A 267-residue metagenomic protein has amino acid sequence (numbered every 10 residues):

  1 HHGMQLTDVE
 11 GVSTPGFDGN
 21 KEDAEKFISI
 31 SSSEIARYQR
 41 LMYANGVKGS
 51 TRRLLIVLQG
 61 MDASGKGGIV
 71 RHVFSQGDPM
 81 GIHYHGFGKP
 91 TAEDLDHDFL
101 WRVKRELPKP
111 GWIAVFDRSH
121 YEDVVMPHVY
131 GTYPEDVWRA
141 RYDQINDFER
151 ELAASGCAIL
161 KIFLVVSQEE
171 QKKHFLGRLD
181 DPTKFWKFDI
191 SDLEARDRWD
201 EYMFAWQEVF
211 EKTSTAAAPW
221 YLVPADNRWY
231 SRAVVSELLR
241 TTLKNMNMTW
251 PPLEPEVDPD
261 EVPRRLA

Functional and structural regions predicted by a protein language model:
H1-R53: Extreme N-terminal, non-catalytic leader segments that precede Walker-type/kinase nucleotide-binding cores
P15-I30, I82-Y142: Conserved nucleotide-sensing/catalytic segment adjacent to the nucleotide-binding pocket in NTP-handling enzymes
G49-I56, G111, A218-P219: Pre-Walker A (Motif I) flank of P-loop NTPase domains
I56-F74: Glycine-rich phosphate-binding P-loop
K66, E93-D96, E122-H128, Q168-F175 (+2 more regions): Switch/connector loops and helix/strand junctions flanking conserved nucleotide-binding motifs in nucleotide-processing
S75-Y84, N247: Post-Walker A helix-loop "phosphate-sensing" segment adjacent to the P-loop in P-loop NTPases
M126-Q144, L152-F204, P251-D258: A glycine- and Lys/Arg-enriched "phosphate-lid" helix/loop adjacent to the NTP-binding pocket of small-molecule kinases
F204-A267: NTP-dependent small-molecule kinase module
